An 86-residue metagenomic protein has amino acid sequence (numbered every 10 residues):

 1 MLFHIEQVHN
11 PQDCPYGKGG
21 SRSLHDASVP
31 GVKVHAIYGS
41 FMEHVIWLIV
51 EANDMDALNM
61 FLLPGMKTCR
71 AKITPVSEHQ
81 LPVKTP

Functional and structural regions predicted by a protein language model:
M1-P86: Conserved, structured core segments of small domains
